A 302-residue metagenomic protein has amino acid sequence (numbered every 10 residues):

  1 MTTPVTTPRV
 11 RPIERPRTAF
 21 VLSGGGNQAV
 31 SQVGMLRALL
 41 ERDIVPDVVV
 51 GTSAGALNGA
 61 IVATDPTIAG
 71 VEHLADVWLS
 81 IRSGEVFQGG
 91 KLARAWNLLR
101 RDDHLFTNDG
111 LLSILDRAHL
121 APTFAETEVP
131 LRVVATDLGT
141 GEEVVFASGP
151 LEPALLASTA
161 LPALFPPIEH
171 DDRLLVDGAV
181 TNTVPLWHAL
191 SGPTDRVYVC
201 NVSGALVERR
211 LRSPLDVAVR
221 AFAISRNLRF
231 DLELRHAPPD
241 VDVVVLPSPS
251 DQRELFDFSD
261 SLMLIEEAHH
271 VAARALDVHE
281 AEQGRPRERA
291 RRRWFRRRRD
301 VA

Functional and structural regions predicted by a protein language model:
M1-T52, A60-A302: Patatin-like phospholipase
